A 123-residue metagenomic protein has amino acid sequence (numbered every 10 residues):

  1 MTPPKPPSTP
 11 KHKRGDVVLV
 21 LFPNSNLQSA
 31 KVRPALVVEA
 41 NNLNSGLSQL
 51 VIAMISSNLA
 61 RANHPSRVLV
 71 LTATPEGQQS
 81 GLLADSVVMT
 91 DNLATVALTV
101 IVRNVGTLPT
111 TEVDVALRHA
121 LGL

Functional and structural regions predicted by a protein language model:
M1-L123: Conserved functional hotspots at enzyme active or ligand-binding sites that engage polyanionic ligands
